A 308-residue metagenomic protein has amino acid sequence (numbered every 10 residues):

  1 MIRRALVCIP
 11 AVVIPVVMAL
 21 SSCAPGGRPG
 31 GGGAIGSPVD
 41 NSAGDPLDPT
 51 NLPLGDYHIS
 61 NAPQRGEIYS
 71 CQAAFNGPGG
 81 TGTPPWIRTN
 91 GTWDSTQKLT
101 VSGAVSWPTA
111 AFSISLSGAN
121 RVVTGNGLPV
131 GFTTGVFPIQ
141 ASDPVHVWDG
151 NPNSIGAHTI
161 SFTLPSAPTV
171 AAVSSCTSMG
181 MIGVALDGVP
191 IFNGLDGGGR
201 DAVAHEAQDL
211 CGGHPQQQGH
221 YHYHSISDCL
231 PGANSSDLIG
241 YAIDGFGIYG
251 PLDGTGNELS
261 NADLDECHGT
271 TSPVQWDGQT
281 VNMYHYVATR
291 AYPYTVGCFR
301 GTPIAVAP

Functional and structural regions predicted by a protein language model:
M1-V12: Bacterial N-terminal signal peptides that target proteins for export
A19-S22: C-terminal motif of bacterial Sec signal peptides marking the signal peptidase cleavage site
G26-G198: Solvent-exposed N-terminal domain segments of exported/luminal and surface proteins
G36-P49, L54-I59, E258-P308: Long, compositionally biased interface segments
N153-I155, Q208-G219, E266-N282: Short, low-complexity cationic-aromatic patches
H158-A167, A185-P190, Q217-L230, Q279-P293: Extracellular/lumenal glycan-associated surfaces
G199-D209, Q217-S260: Short helix-loop boundary/capping segments
